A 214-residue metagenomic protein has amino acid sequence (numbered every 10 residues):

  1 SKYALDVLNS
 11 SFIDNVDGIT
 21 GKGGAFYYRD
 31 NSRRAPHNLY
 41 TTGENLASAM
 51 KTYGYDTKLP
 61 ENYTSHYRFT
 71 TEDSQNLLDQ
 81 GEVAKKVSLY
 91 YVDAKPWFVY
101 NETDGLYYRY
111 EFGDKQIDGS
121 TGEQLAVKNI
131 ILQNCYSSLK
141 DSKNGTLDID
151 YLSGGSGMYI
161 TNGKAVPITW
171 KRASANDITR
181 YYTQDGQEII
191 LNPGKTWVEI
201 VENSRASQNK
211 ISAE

Functional and structural regions predicted by a protein language model:
S1-E214: A surface/extracellular/periplasmic glyco- and lipid-processing/surface-interacting theme
